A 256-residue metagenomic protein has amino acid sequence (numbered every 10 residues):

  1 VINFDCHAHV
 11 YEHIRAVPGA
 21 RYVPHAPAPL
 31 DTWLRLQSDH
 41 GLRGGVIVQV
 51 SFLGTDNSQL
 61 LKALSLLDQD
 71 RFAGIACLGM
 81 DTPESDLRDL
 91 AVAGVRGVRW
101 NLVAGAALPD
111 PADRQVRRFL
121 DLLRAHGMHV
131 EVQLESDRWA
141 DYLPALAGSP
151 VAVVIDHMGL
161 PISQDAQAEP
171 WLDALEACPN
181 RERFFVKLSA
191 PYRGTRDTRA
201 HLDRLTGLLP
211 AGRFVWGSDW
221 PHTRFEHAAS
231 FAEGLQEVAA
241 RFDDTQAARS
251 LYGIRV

Functional and structural regions predicted by a protein language model:
V1-I2, A26-G44, R204, P210-R213 (+1 more regions): Mid-to-C-terminal alpha-helical segments outside catalytic/metal-binding sites
V1-T55: An N-terminally biased module of ancient metal coordination in phosphate/nucleic-acid-related enzymes
N3-C6, V46-Q49, I75, R99 (+3 more regions): Active-site neighborhood of phospho(di)ester-bond hydrolases with catalytic His/Asp-centered motifs
Y11-I14, F52-T55, D81-T82, G105-A106 (+4 more regions): Active-site environment of divalent metal-dependent phosphoester hydrolases
P27-L36, D81-L90, P170-W171: Short, acidic/polar
N57-A73, P150-I155, D203-L209, L235-Q236: Short, electropositive alpha-helical surface patch
N57-D137, N180, F185-R193: Active-site gating/metal-coordination segments in enzymes
A112-W216, R224: Catalytic pocket-lining loop regions of alpha/beta-barrel enzymes, especially the amidohydrolase/enolase/GH5 lineages
